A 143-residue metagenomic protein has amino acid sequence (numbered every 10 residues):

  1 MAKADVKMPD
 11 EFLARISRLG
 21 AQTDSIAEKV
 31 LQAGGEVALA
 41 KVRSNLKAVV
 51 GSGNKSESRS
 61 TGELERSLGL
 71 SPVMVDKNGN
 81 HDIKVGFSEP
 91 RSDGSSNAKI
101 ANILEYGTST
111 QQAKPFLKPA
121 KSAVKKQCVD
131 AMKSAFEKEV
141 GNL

Functional and structural regions predicted by a protein language model:
M1-K84, S92, A98-L143: Short, Lys/Arg-rich flexible segments
